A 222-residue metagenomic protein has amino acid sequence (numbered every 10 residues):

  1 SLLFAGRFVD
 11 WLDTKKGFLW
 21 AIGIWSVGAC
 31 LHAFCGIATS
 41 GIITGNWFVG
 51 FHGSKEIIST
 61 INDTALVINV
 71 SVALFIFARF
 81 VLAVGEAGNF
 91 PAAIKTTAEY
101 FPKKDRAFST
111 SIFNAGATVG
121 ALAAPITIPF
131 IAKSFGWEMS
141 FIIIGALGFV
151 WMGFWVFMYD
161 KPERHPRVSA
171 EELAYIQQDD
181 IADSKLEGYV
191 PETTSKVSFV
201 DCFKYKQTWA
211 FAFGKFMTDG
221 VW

Functional and structural regions predicted by a protein language model:
L2-D13: Helix-to-loop junctions at the C-terminal end of transmembrane segments in multipass secondary transporters
I22-H32, L82, L147-W151: MFS 12-TM fold signature
G23-I68: C-terminal ends and interior cores of transmembrane alpha-helices in multi-pass membrane transporters/permeases
V67, A83-P91, L122, D219: Small-residue-rich segments within alpha-helical transmembrane domains of MFS-like 12-TM solute carriers
A78-A117: Cytoplasmic helix-loop-helix junction between adjacent transmembrane helices in 12-TM secondary transporters
T118-P166: Helix-loop-helix hairpin linking two adjacent transmembrane segments in secondary transporters
E163-F211: Juxtamembrane intracellular "pre-TM" segments in multi-pass secondary transporters
